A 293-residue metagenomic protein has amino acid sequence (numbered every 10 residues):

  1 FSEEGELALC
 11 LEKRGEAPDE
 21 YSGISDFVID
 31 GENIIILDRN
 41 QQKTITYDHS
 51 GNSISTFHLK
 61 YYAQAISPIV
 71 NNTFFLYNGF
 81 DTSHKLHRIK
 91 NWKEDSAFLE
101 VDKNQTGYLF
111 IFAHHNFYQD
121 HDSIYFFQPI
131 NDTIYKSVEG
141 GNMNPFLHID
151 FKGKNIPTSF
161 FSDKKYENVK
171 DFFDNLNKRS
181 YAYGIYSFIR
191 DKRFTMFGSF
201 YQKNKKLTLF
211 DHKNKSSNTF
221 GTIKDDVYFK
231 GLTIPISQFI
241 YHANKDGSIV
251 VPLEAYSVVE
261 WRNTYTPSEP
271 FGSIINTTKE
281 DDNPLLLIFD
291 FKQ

Functional and structural regions predicted by a protein language model:
F1-E32: Blade-loop segments of beta-propeller domains
E12-D19, H58-A65, V101-T106, I149-N155 (+1 more regions): Short coil/turn segments at the loop-to-beta-strand junctions that recur within blades of beta-propeller repeat folds
D19-I24, L37-H84, A97-L109: Asp-box/WD-like beta-propeller blade repeats and closely related beta-sheet repeat scaffolds
S22-D26, Y61-I69, G107-N116, A182-S187 (+1 more regions): Repeated scaffold domains used in trafficking and secretory/extracellular systems, primarily beta-propellers
I29-D38, N71-G79, K85, N116-Y135 (+3 more regions): Short beta-strand elements that form the blades of beta-propeller/WD-repeat-like and other beta-sheet-rich scaffold
Q42-I45, D81-R88, N131-K136, K203-L209 (+2 more regions): Structural motif
N91-M143: Loop-centered beta-sheet repeat module
F146-F173, N177, K213-K245, V259: Conserved blade-ending motifs and adjacent loop-strand segments that build the rim/top face of beta-propeller domains
